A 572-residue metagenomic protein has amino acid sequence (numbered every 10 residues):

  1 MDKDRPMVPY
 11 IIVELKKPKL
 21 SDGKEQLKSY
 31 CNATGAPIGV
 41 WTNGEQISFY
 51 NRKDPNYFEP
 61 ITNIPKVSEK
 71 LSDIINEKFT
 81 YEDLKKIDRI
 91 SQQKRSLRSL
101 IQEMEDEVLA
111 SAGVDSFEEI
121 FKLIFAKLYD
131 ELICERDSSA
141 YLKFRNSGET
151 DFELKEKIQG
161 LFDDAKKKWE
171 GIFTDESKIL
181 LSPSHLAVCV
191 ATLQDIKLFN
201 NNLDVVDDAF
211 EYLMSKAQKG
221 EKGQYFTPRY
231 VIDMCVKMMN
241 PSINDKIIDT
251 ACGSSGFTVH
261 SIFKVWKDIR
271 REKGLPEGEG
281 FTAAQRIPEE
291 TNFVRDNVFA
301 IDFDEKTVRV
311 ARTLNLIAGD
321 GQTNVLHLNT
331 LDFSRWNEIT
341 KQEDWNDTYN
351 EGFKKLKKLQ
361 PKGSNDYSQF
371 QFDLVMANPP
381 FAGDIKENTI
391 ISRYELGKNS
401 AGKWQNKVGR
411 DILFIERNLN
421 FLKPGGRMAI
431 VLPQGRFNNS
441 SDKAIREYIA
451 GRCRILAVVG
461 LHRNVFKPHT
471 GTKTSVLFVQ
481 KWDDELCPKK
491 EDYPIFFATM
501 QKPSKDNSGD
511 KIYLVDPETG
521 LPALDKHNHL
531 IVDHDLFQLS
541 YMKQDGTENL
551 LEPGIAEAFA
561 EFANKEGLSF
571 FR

Functional and structural regions predicted by a protein language model:
M1-I38, Q46-L84: A short, conserved, highly charged catalytic patch centered on acidic carboxylates
V8-Y10, T34-I38, G44-E45, V294-D296 (+4 more regions): Short glycine-/polar-rich loops that comprise or flank the Walker A/P-loop and associated switch/sensor motifs
S68-I74, F333, I339-R572: A conserved structural/catalytic subdomain of Rossmann-like adenosyl-cofactor enzymes
Q92-A112, V188-A191: Short amphipathic alpha-helical segments and their helix-coil junctions
M104, V205-Y230, V236-M239: Class I SAM-dependent transferase core
V114, I179, F199, L203 (+2 more regions): Conserved phosphate/pyrophosphate-binding and hydrolysis machinery centered on Walker-type P-loop NTPases, extending
I120-F121, F125-K216: Long recognition/docking surfaces used for binding and targeting
Q224-K355, F370, L374, A382 (+3 more regions): Conserved S-adenosyl-L-methionine
